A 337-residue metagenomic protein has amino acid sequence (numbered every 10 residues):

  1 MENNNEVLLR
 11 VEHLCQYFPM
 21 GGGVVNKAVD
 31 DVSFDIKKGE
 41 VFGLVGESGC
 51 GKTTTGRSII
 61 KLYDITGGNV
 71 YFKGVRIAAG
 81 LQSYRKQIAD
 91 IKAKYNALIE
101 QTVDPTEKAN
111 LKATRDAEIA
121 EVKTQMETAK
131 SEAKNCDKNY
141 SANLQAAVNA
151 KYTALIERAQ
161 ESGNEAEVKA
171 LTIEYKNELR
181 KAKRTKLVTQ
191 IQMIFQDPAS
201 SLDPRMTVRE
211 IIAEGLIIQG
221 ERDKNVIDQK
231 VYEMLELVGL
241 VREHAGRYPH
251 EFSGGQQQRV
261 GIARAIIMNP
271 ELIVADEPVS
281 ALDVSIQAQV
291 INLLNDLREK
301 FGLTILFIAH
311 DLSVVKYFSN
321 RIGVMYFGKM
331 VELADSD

Functional and structural regions predicted by a protein language model:
V45-G46: The feature captures the beta-strand-to-loop junction immediately N-terminal to the Walker
G68-A79, Y152-T153, E157-G163, E167-Y175 (+1 more regions): Conserved ABC transporter NBD signature motif
V226-E243: Conserved ABC ATPase "signature" region
Y248-F252, Q256: Conserved ABC ATPase signature
I267-E271, Q287: A short, proline-enriched helix->beta-strand linker immediately N-terminal to the Walker B motif in ABC-type P-loop
